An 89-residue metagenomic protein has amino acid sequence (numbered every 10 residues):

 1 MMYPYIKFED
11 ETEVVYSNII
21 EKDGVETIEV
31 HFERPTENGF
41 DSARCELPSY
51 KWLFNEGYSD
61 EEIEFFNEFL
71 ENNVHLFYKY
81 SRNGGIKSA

Functional and structural regions predicted by a protein language model:
M1, C45-L47, F65: N- and C-terminal low-complexity/disordered segments
M1-T27: Short, charged/polar N-terminal "headpieces" of proteins
P4, F40-A43, S81: Structured catalytic/translocation cores of nucleotide/phosphate-coupled proteins
D10, S49-K51, E62: Solvent-exposed, flexible loop/coil residues
S17-Y58: A short, structured beta-strand/loop element
F54-A89: Acidic, low-complexity intrinsically disordered segments
